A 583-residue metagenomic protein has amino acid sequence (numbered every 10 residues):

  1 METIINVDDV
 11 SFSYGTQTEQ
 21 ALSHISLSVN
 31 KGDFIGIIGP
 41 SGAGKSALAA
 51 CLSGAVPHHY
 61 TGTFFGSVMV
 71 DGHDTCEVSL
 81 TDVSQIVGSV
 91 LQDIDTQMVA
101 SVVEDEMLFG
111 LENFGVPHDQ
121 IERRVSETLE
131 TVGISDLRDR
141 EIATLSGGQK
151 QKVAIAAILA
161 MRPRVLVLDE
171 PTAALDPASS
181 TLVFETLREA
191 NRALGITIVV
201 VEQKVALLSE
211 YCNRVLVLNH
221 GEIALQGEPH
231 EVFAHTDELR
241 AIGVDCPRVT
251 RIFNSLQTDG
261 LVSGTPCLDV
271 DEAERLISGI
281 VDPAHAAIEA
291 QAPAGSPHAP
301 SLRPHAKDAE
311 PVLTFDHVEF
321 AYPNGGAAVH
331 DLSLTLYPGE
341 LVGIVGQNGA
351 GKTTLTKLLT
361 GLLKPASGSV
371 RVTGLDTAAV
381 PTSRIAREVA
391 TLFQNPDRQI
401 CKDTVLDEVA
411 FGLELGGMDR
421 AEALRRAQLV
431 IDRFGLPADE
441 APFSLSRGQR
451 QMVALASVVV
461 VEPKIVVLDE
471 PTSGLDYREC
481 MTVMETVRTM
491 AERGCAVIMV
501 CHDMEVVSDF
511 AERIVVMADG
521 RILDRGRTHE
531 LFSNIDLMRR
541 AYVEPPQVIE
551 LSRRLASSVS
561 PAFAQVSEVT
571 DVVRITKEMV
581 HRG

Functional and structural regions predicted by a protein language model:
I38-P40, V345-Q347: The feature captures the beta-strand-to-loop junction immediately N-terminal to the Walker
S53, T360: Helix-to-loop junction immediately C-terminal to a conserved catalytic motif
T61-H73, G368-D376, I385: Conserved ABC transporter NBD signature motif
D119-L137, A421-A438: Conserved ABC ATPase "signature" region
E141-L145, Q149, A441-L445: Conserved ABC ATPase signature
L166-D169, V466-D469: Catalytic Walker B motif of ABC-type/P-loop ATPase nucleotide-binding domains
H220-G221, D519-G520: Conserved ABC ATPase "signature" C-loop
